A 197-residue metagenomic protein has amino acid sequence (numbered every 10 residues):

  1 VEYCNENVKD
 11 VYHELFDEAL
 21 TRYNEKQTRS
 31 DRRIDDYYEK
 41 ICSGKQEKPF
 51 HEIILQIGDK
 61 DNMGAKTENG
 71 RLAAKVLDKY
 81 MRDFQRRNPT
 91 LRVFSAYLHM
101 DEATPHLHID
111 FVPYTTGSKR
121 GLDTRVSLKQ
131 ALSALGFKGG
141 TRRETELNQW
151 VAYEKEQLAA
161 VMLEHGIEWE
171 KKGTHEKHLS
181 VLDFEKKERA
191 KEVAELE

Functional and structural regions predicted by a protein language model:
V1-E197: N-terminal nicking endonuclease/strand-transfer module with a His-rich metal-binding environment and a catalytic Tyr
